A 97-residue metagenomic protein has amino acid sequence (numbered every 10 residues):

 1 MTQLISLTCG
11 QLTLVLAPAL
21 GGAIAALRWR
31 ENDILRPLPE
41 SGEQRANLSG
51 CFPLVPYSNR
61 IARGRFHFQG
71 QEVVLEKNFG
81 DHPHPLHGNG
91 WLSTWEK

Functional and structural regions predicted by a protein language model:
M1-K97: Surface-exposed acidic/polar loop and edge beta-strand patches at domain peripheries
